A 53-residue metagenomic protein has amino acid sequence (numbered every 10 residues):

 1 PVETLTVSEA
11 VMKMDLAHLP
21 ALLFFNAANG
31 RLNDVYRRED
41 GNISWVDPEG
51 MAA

Functional and structural regions predicted by a protein language model:
P1-A53: N-terminal, polar/charged subdomain of small-to-medium soluble alpha/beta proteins
